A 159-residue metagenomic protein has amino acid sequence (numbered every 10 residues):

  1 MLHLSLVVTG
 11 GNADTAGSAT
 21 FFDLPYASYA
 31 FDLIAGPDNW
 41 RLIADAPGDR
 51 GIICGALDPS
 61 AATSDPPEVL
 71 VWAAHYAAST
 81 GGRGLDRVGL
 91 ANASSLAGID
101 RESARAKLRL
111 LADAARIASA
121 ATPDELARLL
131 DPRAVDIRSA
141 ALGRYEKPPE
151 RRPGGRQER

Functional and structural regions predicted by a protein language model:
M1, A13-T20: N-terminal active-site wall of soluble small-molecule enzyme domains
M1-T9, I52: Short beta-strand/loop segments at the ligand-binding rim of alpha/beta enzyme cores
G11-T15, G36-D38: Short acidic loop-to-helix transition motifs that present clustered carboxylates
T20-E125: Catalytic-face loop-and-helix region of soluble metabolic enzyme cores
R116-R159: Extended, intrinsically disordered, low-complexity segments
